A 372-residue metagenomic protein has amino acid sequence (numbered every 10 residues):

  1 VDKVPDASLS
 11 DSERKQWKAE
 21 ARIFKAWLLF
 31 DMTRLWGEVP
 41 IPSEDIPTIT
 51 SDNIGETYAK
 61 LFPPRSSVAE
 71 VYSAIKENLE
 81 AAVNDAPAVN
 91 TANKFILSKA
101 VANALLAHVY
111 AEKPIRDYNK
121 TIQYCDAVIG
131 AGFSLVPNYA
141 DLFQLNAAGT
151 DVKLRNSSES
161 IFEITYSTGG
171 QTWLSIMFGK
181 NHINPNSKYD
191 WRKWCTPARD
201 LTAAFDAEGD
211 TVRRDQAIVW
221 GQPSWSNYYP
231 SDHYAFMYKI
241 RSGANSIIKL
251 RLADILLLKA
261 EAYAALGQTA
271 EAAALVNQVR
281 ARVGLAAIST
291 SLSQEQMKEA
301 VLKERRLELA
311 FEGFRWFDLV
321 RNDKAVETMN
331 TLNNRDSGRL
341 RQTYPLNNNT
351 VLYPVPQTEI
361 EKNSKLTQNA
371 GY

Functional and structural regions predicted by a protein language model:
V1-W36, L61-V71, L79-K94, K239-L252 (+3 more regions): Conserved, well-structured interaction surfaces
E20, D126-A127, S134-A265, N322-Y372: Elongated scaffold/linker segments in the mid-to-C-terminal portions of large proteins
D31, L35-E38, E112-R116, L258 (+2 more regions): Alpha-helix C-terminal capping/termination sites
E38-A69, S73: Short coil/linker segments at helix-helix boundaries
V39-S51, P87-F178, A287-A300: Short, surface-exposed recognition loops and adjoining beta-strand edges that mediate ligand/DNA contacts, enriched
A253-L257, L266-L285: Active/binding-pocket-proximal capping segment
L275-N334: C-terminal structured "cap/appendage" subdomains that terminate the fold
